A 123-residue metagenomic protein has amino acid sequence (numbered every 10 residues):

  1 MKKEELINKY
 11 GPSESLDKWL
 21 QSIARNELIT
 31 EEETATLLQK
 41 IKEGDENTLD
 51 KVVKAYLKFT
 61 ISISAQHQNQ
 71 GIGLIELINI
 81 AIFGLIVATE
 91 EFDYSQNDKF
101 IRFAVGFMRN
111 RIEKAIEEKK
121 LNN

Functional and structural regions predicted by a protein language model:
K2-N122: Alpha-helical promoter-recognition and RNA polymerase-docking modules of transcription initiation factors, dominated by
